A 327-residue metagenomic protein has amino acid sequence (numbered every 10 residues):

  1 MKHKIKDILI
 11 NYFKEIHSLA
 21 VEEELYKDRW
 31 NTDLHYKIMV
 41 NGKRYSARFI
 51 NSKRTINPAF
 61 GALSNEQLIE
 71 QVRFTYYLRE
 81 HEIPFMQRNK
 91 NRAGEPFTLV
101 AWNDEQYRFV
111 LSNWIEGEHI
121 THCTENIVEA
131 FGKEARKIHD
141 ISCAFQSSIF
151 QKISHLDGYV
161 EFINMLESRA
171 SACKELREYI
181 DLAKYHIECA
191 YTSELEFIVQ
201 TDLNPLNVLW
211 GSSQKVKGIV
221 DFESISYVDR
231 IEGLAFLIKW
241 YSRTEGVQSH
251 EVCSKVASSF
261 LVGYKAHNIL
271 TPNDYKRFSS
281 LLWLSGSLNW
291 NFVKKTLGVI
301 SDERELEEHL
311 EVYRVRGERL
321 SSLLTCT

Functional and structural regions predicted by a protein language model:
M1-N89, G211-S212, T327: Conserved NTP-binding catalytic cores of kinases and kinase-like/nucleotidyltransferase enzymes across multiple kinase
L9-F13, S147-S148, Y159-T201, G211-Q214: An alpha-helical support segment within catalytic cores of ATP-dependent transferases
N31-G42, S46-R48, Y185-E232: Active-site acidic catalytic loop and adjacent metal/ATP-binding pocket of ATP-dependent phosphoryl transfer enzymes
A93-I127: Conserved structural core of kinase catalytic domains
I115-F150: Conserved kinase catalytic-core helix
I231-I269, L284-I300: Active-site activation/catalytic loop segments of kinase-like enzymes and analogous catalytic loops in related
L270-L282: All-alpha amphipathic helical-bundle segments outside canonical DNA-binding/catalytic cores that form hydrophobic
N289-T327: ATP/Mg2+ or Mg2+-diphosphate-binding catalytic cores that bind nucleotide phosphates or diphosphates via glycine-rich
